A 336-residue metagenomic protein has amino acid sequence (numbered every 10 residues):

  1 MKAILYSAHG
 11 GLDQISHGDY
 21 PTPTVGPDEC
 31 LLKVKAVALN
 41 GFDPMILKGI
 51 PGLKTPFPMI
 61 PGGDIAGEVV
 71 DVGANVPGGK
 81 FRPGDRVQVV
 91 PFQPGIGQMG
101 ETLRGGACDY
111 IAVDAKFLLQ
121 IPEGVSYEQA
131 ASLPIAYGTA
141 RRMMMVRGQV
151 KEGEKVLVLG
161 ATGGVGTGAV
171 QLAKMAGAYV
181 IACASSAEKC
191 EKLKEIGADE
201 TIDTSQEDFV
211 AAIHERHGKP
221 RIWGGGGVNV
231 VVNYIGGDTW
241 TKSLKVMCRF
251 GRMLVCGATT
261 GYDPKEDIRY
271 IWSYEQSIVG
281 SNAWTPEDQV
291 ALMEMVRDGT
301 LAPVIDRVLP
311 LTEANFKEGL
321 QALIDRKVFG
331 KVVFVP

Functional and structural regions predicted by a protein language model:
P21-A38, I50-Q93, G124: Glycine-rich beta-strand-centered segment in the early N-terminal region that forms part of a ligand/cofactor-binding
R86, K155, Y179, G251-R252 (+1 more regions): Short glycine-centered segments of the SAM/dcSAM-binding site in methyltransferase folds
A107, A184-K192, Y262-I268: Short, glycine/polar-rich helix-capping loops at beta-to-alpha or helix-loop-helix junctions that flank or form
A130-E207: Mid-domain Rossmann-like dinucleotide-binding core that forms the NAD(H)/NADP(H) cofactor-binding site
I196-S277: Glycine-rich cofactor phosphate-binding loops and adjacent beta1-alpha1 units of small-molecule cofactor enzyme domains
P286-P336: C-terminal hydrophobic helical "lid"/dimerization subdomain of Rossmann-like NAD(P)H-dependent oxidoreductases
